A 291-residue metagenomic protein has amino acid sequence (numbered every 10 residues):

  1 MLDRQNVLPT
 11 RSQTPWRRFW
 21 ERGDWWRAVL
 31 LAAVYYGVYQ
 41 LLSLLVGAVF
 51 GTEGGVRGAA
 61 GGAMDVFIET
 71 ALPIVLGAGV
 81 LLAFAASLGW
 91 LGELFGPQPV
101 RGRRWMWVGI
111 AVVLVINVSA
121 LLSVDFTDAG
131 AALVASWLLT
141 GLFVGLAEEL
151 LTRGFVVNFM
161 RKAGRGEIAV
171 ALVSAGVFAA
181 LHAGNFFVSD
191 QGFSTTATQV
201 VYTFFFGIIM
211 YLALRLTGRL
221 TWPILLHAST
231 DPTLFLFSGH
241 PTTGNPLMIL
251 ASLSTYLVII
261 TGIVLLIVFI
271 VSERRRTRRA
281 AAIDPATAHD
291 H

Functional and structural regions predicted by a protein language model:
M1-R22, E93: Short, Lys/Arg-rich, polar N-terminal cytosolic tail immediately upstream of the first transmembrane signal-anchor
G23, A60-P73, R165-S174, R219: Membrane-interface starts of transmembrane alpha-helices
A28-A85, A111, A135-W137, A251-V264: Alpha-helical transmembrane segments in multi-pass membrane proteins
T70, A228-H291: C-terminal membrane module of polytopic membrane proteins
V112-L114, G145, I168-A183: Small-polar-interrupted transmembrane alpha-helices in polytopic inner-membrane proteins
A120-A131, F187-F193, N245-M248: Membrane-interface helix caps and helix-loop-helix hairpins in membrane proteins
A147-V173, R215-R219: Membrane-interface helix/loop boundary segments of multi-pass membrane proteins
T196-I249: Functionally important transmembrane alpha-helices
